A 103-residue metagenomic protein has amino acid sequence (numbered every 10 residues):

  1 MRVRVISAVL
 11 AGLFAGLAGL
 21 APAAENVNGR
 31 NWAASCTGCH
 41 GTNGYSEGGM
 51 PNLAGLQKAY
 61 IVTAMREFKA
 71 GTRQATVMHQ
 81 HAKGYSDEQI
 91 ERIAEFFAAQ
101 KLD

Functional and structural regions predicted by a protein language model:
M1-V5: Positively charged n-region of N-terminal signal peptides that target proteins for export
S7-L17: Bacterial N-terminal signal peptides
A15-A33, G49-P51, V62, E67 (+1 more regions): Electrostatic cytochrome c docking/interface patches
A23, T42, H81, F96-A98: Residue-level hotspots at or immediately adjacent to binding/recognition sites across diverse folds
A34-T42, I93: The canonical Cys-X-X-Cys-His
N43-R73, H79-Y85: Gly/Gly-Pro-rich "capping" loops immediately C-terminal to redox-active cysteine motifs in periplasmic/lumenal
A70, K83-D103: C-terminal capping alpha-helices of c-type cytochrome domains
